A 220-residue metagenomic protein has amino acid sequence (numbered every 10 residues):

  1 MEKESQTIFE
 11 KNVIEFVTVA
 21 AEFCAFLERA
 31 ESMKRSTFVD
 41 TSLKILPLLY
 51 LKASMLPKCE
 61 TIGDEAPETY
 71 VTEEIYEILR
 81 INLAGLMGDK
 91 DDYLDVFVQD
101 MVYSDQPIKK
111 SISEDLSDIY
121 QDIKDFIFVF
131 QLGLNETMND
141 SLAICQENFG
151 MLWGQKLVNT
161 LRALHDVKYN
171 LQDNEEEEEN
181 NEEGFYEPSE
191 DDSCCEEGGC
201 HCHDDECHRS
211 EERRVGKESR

Functional and structural regions predicted by a protein language model:
M1-Q6, F26-R35, Q99-K109: Short, charged, low-complexity loops and linkers
E2, I14-E73: N-terminal interaction modules that seed assembly of large macromolecular complexes
V17, L43-Y50, R80, S113 (+2 more regions): Generic structural concept
A25-E28, L51-T61, G88-D95, K124-N135 (+2 more regions): Charged/polar positions within long, soluble alpha-helices
L51-D105: Long, low-complexity or tandemly repetitive, helically biased scaffold regions used for multimeric assembly/adhesion
G88-G154: Amphipathic protein-protein interaction modules
E136-H208: Alpha-helical oligomerization segments
E212-S219: Conserved small/polar residues in nucleotide/adenosyl-binding loops
